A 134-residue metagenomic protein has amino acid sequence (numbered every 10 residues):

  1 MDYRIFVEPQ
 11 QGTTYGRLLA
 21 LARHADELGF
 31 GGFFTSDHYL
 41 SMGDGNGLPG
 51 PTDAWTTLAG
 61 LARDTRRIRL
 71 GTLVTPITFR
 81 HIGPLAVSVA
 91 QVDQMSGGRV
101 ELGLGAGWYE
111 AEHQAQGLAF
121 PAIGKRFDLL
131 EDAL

Functional and structural regions predicted by a protein language model:
M1-D64: N-terminal beta1-alpha1-beta2 module of alpha/beta enzyme domains
D2-T13, I77-L134: Flexible, glycine-rich active-site loops centered on histidine and acidic residues that chelate a metal or position
F33, L70, V100-L102: Hydrophobic residues within beta-strands of alpha/beta enzymes
D37, T72-V74, L104-A106: Glycine-rich, histidine-containing beta strand-loop boundary motifs that form or position
H38, R67, G107-Y109: Short connector loops/turns at beta-strand edges and beta->alpha or beta->beta junctions
G45-P49, T75-R80: Glycine-rich "substrate-gating" loop/helix at the edge of Rossmann-like oxidoreductase active sites
T65-L73: Conserved catalytic cysteine-centered active-site region of acyl-thioester-dependent Claisen-condensing enzymes
